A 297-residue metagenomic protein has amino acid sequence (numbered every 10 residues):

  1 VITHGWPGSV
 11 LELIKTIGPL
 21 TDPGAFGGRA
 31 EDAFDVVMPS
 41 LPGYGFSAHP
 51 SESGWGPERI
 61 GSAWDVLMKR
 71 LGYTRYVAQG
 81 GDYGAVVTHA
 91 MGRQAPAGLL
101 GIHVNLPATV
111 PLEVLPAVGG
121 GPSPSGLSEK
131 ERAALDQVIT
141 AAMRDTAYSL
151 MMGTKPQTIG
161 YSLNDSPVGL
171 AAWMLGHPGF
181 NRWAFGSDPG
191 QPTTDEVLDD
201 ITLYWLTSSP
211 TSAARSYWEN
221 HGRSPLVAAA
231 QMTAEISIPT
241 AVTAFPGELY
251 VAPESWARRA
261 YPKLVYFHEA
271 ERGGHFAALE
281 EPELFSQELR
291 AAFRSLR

Functional and structural regions predicted by a protein language model:
V1-G5: Short beta-strand element of the alpha/beta-hydrolase
W6-L13, I17, T21-F26, G45: Short substrate-entry loop that stabilizes the transition state in hydrolases
P7, P42-G45, A108-T109, G274: Alpha/beta-hydrolase active-site loop signature
G8, M151-R297: C-terminal subdomain of alpha/beta-hydrolase-fold enzymes, centered on the catalytic histidine and its supporting
P19, P23-F26, Y73-P124: Conserved hydrolase catalytic core segment
G28, V37, L41-W55, H89: Glycine-rich "HGGG/HGxG" loop immediately N-terminal to the catalytic nucleophile of the alpha/beta-hydrolase
E58-Y76: Conserved acidic catalytic loop of the alpha/beta-hydrolase fold
N105-L150: Flexible "cap/lid" loop of the alpha/beta hydrolase fold
